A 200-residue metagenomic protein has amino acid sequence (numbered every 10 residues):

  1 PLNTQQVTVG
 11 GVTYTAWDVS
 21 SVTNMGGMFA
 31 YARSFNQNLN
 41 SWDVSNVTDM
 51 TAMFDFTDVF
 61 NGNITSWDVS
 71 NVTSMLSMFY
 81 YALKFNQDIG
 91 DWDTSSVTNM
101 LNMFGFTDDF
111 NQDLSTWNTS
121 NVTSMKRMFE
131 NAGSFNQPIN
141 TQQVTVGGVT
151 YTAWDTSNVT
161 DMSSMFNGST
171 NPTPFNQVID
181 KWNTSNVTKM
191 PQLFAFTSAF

Functional and structural regions predicted by a protein language model:
P1-F200: Negatively charged
